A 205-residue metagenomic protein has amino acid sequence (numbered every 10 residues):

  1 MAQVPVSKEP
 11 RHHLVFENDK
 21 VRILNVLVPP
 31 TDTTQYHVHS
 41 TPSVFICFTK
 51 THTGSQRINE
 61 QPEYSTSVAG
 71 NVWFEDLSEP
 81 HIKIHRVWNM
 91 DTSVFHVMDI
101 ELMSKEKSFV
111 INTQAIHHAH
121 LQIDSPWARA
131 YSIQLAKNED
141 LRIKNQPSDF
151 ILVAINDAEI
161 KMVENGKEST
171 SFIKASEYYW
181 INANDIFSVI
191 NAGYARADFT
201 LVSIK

Functional and structural regions predicted by a protein language model:
M1-S7: Bacterial Sec-dependent N-terminal signal peptides
P10-Q35, T41-F45, A115-N145, D149 (+1 more regions): A short glycine-rich, His/Asp/Glu-containing loop-to-beta-strand
F16-D19, R57-E79, G166-N184: Short acidic-glycine-tyrosine-enriched beta hairpin
D32-Q35, N71-R86, E139-L141, E177-I190: Histidine-centered metal-chelating micro-motifs
S40-N59, Q146-G166: Glycine- and acidic-residue-biased ligand/ion/polar-headgroup-sensing regions
L77-P80, I84-K137: Surface-exposed beta-loop interaction hotspot
E79-M103, D157, N182-K205: Ligand-binding loop in jelly-roll beta-barrel domains
